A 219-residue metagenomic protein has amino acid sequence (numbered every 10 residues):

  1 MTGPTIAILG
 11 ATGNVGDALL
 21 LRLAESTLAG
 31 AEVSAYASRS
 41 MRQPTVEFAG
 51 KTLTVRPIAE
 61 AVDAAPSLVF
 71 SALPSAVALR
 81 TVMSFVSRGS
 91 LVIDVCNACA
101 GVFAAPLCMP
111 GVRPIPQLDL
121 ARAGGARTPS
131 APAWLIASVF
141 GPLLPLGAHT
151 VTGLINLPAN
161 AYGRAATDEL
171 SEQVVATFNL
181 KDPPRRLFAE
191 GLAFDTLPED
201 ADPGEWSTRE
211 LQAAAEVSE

Functional and structural regions predicted by a protein language model:
M1-R185: N-terminal Rossmann-like NAD(P) cofactor-binding subdomain of oxidoreductases, focused on the glycine-rich
L192-E219: Oxyanion-binding "anion nests"
